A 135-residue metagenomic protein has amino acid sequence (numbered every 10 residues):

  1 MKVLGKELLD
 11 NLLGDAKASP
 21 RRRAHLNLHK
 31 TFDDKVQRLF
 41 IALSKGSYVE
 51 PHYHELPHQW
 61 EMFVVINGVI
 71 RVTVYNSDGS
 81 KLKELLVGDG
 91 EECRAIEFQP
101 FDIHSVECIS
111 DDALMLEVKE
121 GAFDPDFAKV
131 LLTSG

Functional and structural regions predicted by a protein language model:
M1-Q37, E84-D89: A short, N-terminal "cap"/entry segment at the start of jelly-roll beta-barrel domains of the cupin/DSBH fold
V3, S80, S105-G135: Double-stranded beta-helix
F40-I41, Q59-V65, I96, V106: His/acidic/aromatic-lined binding-pocket segments of jelly-roll/cupin-type domains and related regulatory beta-sandwich
F40-Q59: Conserved short histidine dyad/triad with adjacent acidic residue
P51, V72-V74, I96-F98, H104-I109 (+1 more regions): Short beta-strand His + acidic residue motifs that chelate non-heme Fe in jelly-roll/DSBH and cupin folds
H58-D78: Glycine- and acidic-residue-biased ligand/ion/polar-headgroup-sensing regions
M62, N76-H104: Short acidic-glycine-tyrosine-enriched beta hairpin
